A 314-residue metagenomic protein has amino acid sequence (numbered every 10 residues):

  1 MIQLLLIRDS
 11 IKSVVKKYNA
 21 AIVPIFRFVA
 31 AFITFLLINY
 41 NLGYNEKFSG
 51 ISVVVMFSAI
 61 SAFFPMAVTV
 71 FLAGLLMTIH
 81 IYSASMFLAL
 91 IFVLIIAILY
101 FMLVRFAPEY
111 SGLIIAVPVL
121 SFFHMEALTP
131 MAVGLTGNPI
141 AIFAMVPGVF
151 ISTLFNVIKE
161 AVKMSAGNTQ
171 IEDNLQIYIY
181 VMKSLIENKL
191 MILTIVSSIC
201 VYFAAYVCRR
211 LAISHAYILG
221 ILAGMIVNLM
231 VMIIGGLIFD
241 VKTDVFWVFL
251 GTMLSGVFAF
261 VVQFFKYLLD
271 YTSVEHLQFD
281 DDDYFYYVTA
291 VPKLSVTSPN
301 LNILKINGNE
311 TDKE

Functional and structural regions predicted by a protein language model:
M1-Y18: Short, Lys/Arg-rich, polar N-terminal cytosolic tail immediately upstream of the first transmembrane signal-anchor
A20-G74, H80-I81: Hydrophobic transmembrane alpha-helices
N39-S52, H80-L94, E187-V196: Structural signature of hydrophobic alpha-helical transmembrane segments
A59, A67, L72-V146: Membrane-interface helix-loop-helix junctions at boundaries between adjacent transmembrane segments
L120-S121, T129-D240: Generic multipass alpha-helical transmembrane bundles of integral membrane proteins
V146-I151, I226-M232, W247-L268: Alpha-helical membrane-embedded segments
R210-L211, V241-V245, V261-D280: Juxtamembrane/interface segments at transmembrane-helix termini
L268-E314: Short, highly charged, low-complexity non-transmembrane loops/tails of multi-pass membrane proteins
